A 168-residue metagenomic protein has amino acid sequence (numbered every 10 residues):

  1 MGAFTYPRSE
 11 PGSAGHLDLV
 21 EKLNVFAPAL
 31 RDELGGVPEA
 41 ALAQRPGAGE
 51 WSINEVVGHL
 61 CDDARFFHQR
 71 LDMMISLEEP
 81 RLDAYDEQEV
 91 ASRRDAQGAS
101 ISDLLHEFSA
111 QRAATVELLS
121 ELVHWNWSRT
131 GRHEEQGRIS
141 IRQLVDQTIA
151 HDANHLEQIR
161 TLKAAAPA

Functional and structural regions predicted by a protein language model:
M1-N24: Extreme N-terminal tail/first-helix region
M1-S9, A43-E87, A113-V116, H124-A168: Short, contiguous alpha-helical
P11-G15, S52, R93-S100, Q136-S140: Short amphipathic alpha-helical segments at helix-loop
H16, E21-G35, E89-S128, T148: Acidic/histidine-rich alpha-helical segments that form the ligand environment of transition-metal centers
V25-W51: A glycine-rich, hydrophobic loop/mini-helix early in the fold
